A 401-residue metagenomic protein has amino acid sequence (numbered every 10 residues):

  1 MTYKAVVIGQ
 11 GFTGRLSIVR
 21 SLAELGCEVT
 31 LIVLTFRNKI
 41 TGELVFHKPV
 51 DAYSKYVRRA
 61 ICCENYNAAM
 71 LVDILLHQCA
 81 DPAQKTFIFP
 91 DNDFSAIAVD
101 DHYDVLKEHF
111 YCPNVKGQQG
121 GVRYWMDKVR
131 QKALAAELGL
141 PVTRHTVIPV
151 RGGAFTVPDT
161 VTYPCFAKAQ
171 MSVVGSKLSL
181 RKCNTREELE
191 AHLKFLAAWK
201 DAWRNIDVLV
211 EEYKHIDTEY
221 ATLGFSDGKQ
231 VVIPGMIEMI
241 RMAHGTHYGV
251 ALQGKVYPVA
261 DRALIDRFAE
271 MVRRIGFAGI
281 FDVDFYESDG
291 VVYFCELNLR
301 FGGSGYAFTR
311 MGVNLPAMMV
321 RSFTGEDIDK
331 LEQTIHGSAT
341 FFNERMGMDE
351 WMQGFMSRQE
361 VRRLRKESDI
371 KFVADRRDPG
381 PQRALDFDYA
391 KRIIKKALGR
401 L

Functional and structural regions predicted by a protein language model:
M1-G117, F155, I394, L398-G399: ATP-binding N-terminal substructure of ATP-dependent carboxylate-amine bond-forming enzymes
F110-P113, Q119-L140: Glycine-/Pro-rich loop/turn segments that contact NAD(P) or position catalytic residues in Rossmann-like domains
A135, D159-C183, A202-I216, V283: ATP-grasp fold ATP-binding core
P141-H145, K182-I216, R274: Conserved ATP-binding module of the ATP-grasp superfamily
R144-H145, P164-F195, E219-A221, M242-V256: Glycine-rich phosphate-binding loop of ATP-grasp-fold ATP-dependent ligases
E187, E212-G276, N298-F323: ATP-dependent carboxylate/phosphate-activation module, predominantly the ATP-grasp catalytic core and closely related
E211, A278-D289: A short glycine-rich, hydrophobically flanked beta-strand micro-motif that places a catalytic Asp/Glu for divalent metal
V320-L401: Peripheral (often C-terminal) accessory segments that flank ATP-dependent C-N-forming ligase machineries
